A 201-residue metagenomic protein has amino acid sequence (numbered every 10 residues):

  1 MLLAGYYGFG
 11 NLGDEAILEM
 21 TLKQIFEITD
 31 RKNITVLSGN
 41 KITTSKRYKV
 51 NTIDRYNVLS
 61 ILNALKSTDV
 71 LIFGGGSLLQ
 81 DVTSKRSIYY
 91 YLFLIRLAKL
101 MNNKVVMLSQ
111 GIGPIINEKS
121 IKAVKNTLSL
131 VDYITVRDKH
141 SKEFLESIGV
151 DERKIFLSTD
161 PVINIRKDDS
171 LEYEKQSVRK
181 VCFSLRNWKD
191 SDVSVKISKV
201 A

Functional and structural regions predicted by a protein language model:
M1-A201: Active-site anion-handling motifs in enzyme catalytic cores
